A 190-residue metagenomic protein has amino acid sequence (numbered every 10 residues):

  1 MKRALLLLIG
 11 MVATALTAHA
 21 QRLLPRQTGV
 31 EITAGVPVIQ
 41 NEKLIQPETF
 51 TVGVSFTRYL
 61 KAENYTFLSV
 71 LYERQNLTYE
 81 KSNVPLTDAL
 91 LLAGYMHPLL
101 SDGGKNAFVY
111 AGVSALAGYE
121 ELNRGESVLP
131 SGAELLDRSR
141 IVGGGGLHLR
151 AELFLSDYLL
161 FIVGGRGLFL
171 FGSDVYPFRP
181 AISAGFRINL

Functional and structural regions predicted by a protein language model:
M1-R26: Cleavable N-terminal export/targeting peptides
H19-S69, S183, R187-N189: Short glycine/proline- and aromatic-enriched beta-strand/turn motifs that initiate or cap beta-hairpins
R22-V30, A62-T66, K105-A111, S139-I141 (+2 more regions): Outer-envelope beta-barrel architecture signal
R26-T28, Q46-V52, P85-L91, A107 (+2 more regions): Residues that define the transmembrane beta-barrel architecture of outer-membrane proteins
I32-V36, V52-R58, L91-H97, V113-A117 (+3 more regions): Residues on the lipid-exposed face of transmembrane beta-strands in outer-membrane beta-barrel proteins
I39-E42, L77-V84, S131-D137, L168-S173: Extracellular loop and loop/strand-boundary signature of outer-membrane beta-barrel proteins
S55-P130, L159, I188-L190: Gram-negative (and chloroplast) outer-membrane scaffold detector with strong preference for beta-barrel transmembrane
L71, Q75, R150-L190: Predominantly the C-terminal beta-signal and adjacent terminal strand-loop region of outer-membrane beta-barrel
